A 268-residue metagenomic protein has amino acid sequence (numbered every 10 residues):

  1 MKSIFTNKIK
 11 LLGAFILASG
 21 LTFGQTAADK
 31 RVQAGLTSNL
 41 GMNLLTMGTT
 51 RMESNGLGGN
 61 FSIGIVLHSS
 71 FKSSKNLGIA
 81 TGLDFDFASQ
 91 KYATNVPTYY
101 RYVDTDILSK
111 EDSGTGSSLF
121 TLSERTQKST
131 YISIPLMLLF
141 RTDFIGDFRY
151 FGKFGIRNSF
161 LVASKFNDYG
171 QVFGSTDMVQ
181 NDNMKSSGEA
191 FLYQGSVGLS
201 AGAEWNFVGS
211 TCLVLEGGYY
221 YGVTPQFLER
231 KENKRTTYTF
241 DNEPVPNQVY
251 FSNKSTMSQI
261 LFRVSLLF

Functional and structural regions predicted by a protein language model:
M1-R31: Cleavable N-terminal export/targeting peptides
Q25-K72, K254-Q259, S265-F268: Short glycine/proline- and aromatic-enriched beta-strand/turn motifs that initiate or cap beta-hairpins
A28, S69-S73, F140-G146, W205-G209 (+1 more regions): Outer-membrane beta-barrel strand-turn architecture
A28-L36, K75-I79, K128-I132, G146-G152 (+2 more regions): Outer-envelope beta-barrel architecture signal
A34-S38, I79-L83, L136, G152-F154 (+3 more regions): Membrane-embedded beta-strand positions of outer-membrane beta-barrel proteins
S38-L44, F85-S89, T130, F140-T142 (+3 more regions): Transmembrane beta-strands of outer-membrane beta-barrel pores
L44-G58, A88-Y131, F160-Q194, Q226-T236 (+1 more regions): Extracellular/periplasm-exposed beta-strand and loop segments of Gram-negative cell-envelope proteins, dominated by
N60-V66, Y131-M137, F151, G198-S200 (+1 more regions): Membrane-embedded beta-strand positions in outer-membrane beta-barrel channels/transporters
